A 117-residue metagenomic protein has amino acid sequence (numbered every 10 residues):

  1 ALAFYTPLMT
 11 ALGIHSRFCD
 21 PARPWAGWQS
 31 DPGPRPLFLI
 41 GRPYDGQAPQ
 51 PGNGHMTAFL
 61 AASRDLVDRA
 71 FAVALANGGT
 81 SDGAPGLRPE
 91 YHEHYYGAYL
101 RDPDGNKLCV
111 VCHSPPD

Functional and structural regions predicted by a protein language model:
A1-L37: Core segments of cupin and vicinal oxygen chelate
A1-Y5, A74, G105: Conserved active-site tyrosine of GNAT-family acetyltransferases
R17, P21, W25-W28, G54 (+2 more regions): A structural feature recognizing the 12-helix transmembrane core of secondary solute carriers
A26, S30-R69: Long, continuous compositionally biased terminal/linker segments
A58-A98, P103: Vicinal oxygen chelate
P89-E90, H113-D117: A short acidic/small-residue loop/turn micro-motif
R101-P115: Short, contiguous alpha-helical
